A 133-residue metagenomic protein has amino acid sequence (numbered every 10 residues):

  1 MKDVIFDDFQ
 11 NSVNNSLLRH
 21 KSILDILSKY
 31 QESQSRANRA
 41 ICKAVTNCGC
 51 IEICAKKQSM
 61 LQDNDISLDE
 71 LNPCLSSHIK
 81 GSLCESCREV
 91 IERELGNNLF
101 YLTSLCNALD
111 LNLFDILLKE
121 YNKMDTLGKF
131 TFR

Functional and structural regions predicted by a protein language model:
M1-L95, L99-R133: Flexible "arm" and connector segments at domain edges
